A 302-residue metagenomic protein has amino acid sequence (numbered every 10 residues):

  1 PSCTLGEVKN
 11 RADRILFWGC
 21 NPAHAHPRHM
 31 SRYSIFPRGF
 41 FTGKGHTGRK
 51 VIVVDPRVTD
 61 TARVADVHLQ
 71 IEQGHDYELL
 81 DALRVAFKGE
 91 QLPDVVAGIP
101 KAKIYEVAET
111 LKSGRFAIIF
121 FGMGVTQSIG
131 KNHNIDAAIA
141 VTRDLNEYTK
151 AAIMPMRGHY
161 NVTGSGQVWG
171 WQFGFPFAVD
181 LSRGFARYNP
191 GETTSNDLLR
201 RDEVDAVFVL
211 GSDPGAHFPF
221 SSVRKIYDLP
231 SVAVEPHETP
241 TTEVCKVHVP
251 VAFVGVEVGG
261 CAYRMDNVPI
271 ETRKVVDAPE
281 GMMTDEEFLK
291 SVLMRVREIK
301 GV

Functional and structural regions predicted by a protein language model:
P1-K150, Q172-V302: Non-catalytic alpha/beta scaffold blocks inside enzyme catalytic domains
N146-W169: Short, conserved secondary-structure transition motifs
